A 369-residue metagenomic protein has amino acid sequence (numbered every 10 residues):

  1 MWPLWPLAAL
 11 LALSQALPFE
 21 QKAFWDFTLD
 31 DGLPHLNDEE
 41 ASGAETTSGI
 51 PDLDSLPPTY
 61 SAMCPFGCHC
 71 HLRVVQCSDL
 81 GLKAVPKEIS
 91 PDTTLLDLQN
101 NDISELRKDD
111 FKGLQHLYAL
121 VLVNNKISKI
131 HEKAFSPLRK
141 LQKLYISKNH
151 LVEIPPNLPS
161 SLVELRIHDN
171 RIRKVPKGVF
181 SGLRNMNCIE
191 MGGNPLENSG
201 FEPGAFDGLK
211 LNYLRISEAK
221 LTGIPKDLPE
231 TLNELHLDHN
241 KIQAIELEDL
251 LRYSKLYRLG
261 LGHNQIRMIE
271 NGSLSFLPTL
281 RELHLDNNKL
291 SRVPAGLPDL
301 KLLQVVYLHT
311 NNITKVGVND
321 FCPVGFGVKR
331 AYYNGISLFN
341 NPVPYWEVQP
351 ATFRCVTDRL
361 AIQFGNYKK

Functional and structural regions predicted by a protein language model:
M1-V74, D79, N312-K315, E347-K369: Terminal targeting and flexible regions in eukaryotic proteins, enriched in but not limited to LRR-containing proteins
H69-A119, L232: LRR N-terminal entry segment and analogous cap-like coil->beta motifs
V74, L95, H116-A119, K129 (+13 more regions): Conserved LRR concave beta-strand detector
L80, N101, L122-N125, I146-N149 (+8 more regions): Consensus "Asn ladder" position of solenoid repeat domains
K83, S104, S128, L151-V152 (+12 more regions): Leucine-rich repeat
V85, L106-D109, L114, I130-K133 (+13 more regions): Canonical leucine-rich repeat
S90-D92, K112-L117, S136-L141, N157-L162 (+8 more regions): Leucine-rich repeat
C188, N194-F201, L209-L211, P278-K369: Leucine-rich repeat domain C-terminal region
